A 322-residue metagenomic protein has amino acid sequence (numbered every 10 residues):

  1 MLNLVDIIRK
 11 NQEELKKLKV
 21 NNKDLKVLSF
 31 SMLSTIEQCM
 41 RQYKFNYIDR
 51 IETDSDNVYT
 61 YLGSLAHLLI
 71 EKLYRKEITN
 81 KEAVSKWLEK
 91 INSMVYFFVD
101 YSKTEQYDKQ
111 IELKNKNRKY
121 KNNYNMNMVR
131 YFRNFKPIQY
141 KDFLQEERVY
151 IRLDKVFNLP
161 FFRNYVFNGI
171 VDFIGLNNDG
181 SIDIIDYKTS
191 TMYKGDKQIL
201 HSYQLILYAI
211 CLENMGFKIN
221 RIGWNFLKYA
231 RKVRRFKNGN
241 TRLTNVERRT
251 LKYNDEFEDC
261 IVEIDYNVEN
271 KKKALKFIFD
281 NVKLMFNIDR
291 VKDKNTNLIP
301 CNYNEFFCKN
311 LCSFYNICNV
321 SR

Functional and structural regions predicted by a protein language model:
M1-R322: RecB-family 4Fe-4S metal-dependent nuclease core
